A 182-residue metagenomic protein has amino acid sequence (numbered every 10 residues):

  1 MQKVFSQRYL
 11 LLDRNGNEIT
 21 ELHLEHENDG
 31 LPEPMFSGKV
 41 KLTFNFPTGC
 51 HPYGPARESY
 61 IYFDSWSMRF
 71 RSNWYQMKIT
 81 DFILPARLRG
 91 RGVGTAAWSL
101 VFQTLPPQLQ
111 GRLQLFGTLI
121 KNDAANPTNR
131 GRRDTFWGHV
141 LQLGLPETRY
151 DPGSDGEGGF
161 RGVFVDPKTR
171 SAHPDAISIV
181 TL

Functional and structural regions predicted by a protein language model:
M1-L88, L100-Q114, R130-D134, G138-L182: Non-catalytic substrate-recognition and accessory regions of acyl/acetyltransferase enzymes
L88-A96: Glycine-rich phosphate-binding loop
I120-R132: Short, flexible/disordered intra-domain loops and linkers
